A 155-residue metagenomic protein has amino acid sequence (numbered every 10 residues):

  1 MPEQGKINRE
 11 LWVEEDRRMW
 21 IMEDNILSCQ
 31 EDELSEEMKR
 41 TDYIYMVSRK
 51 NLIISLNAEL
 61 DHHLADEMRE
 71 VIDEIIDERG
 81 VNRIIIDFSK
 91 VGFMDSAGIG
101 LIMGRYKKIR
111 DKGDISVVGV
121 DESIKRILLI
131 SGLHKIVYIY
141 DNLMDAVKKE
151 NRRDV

Functional and structural regions predicted by a protein language model:
P2-V47, N151-V155: Non-catalytic signal-transmission and effector/linker regions of two-component phosphorelay proteins
D32-E70, F88: STAS-typified acidic loop motif
L56-A58, I109-R110, R153: A short, structure-level motif marking secondary-structure boundaries and short turns
H62-V137: Amphipathic alpha-helical interaction surfaces in cytosolic regulatory modules
A65, L143-M144: Residues at or immediately preceding the N-termini of alpha-helices
E122, M144-D145: Acidic phosphotransfer microenvironment of two-component signaling modules
Y138-N142: Short acidic-hydrophobic, aromatic-tinged amphipathic segments that line or gate anion-handling sites
